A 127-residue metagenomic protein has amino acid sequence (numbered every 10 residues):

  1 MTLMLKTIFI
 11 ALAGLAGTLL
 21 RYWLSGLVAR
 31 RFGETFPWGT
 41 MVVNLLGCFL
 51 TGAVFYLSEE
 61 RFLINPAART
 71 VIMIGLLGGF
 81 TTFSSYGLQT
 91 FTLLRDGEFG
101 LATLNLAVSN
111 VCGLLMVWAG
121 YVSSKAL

Functional and structural regions predicted by a protein language model:
M1-L127: Membrane-interface helix-loop junctions in multi-pass transporters/channels
